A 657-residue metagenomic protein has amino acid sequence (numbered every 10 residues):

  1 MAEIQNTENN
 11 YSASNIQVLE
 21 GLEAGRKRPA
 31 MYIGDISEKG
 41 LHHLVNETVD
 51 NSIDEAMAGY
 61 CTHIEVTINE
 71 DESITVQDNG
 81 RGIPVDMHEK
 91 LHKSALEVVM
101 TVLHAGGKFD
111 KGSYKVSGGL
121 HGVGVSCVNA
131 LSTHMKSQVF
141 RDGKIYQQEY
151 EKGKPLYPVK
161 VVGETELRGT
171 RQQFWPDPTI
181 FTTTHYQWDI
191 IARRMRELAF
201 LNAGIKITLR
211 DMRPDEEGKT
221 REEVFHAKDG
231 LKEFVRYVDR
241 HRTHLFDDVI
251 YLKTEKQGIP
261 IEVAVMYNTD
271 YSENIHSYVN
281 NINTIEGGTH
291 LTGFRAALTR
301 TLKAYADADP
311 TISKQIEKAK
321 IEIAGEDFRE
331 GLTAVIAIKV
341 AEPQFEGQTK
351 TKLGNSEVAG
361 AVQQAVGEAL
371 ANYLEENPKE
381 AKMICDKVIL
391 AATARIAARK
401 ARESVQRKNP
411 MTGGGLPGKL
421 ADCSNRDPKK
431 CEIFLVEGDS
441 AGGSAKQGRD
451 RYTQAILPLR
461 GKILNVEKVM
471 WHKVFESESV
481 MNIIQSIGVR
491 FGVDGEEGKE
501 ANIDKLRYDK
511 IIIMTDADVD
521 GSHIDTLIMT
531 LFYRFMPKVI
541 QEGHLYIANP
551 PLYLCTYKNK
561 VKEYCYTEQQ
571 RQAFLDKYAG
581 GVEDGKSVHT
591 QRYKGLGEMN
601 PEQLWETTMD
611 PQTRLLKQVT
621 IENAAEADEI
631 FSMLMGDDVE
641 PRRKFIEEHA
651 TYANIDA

Functional and structural regions predicted by a protein language model:
M1-N15, L22, L44-N46, D54-A56 (+13 more regions): GHKL-family ATPase ATP-binding module
K27-V45: Conserved short strand/loop->alpha-helix "switch" segment adjacent to the catalytic nucleotide/phosphoryl-transfer site
G82-M87: A short glycine-centered beta->alpha linker in the GHKL/HATPase_c
H88-E89, L96: Short adenine-binding "F-helix/F-box" segment of the Bergerat
E89, E346-A359, Y564-Q570, F574 (+1 more regions): Helical (often loop-to-helix) elements that flank the catalytic cores of nucleotide-handling enzymes
T393-T412, D427-E432, G443, Q447-R449 (+2 more regions): C-terminal interaction appendages of subunits in large macromolecular complexes
